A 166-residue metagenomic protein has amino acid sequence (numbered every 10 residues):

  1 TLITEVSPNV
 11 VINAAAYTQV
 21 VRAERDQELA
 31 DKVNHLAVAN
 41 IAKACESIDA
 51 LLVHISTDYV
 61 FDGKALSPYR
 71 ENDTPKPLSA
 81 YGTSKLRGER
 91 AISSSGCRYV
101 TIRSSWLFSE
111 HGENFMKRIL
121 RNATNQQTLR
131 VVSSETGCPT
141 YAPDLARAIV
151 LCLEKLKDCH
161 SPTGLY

Functional and structural regions predicted by a protein language model:
T1-V33: NAD(P)H-binding glycine-rich loop region in Rossmannoid oxidoreductase-like domains and their noncatalytic homologs
L2-V6, A44, A91, A148 (+1 more regions): CheY-like receiver
T4-S7, S47-I48, C159-H160: Glycine-rich phosphate-binding loop signature in dinucleotide/nucleotide-binding domains
R25, K32, L36-N40, V60-I102 (+1 more regions): Catalytic helix-loop patch of NAD(P)-dependent Rossmann-fold dehydrogenases
S47-L51, C97: A short helix->loop->beta-strand "cap" motif at the edges of active sites that frequently abuts
V53-H54, T101: Hydrophobic residues in well-ordered beta-strands that form the structural core
R90-L151: NAD(P)-dependent short-chain dehydrogenase/reductase
T128-R130, S134, L156-Y166: A recurrent short beta-strand within the Rossmann-like NAD(P)-dependent oxidoreductase core
